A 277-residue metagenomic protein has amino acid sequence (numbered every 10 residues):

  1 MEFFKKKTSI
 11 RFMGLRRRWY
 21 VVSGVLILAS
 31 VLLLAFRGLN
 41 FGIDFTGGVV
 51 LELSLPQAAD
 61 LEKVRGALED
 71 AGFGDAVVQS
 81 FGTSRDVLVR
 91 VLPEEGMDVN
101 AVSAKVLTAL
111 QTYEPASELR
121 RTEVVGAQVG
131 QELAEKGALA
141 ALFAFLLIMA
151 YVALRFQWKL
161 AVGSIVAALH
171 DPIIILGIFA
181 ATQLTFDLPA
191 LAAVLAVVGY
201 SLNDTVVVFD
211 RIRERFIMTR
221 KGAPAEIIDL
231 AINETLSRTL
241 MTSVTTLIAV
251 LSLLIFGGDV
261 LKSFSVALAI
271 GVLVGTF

Functional and structural regions predicted by a protein language model:
M1-F277: A structural signal for conserved, well-ordered secondary-structure elements that form binding/interaction cores
